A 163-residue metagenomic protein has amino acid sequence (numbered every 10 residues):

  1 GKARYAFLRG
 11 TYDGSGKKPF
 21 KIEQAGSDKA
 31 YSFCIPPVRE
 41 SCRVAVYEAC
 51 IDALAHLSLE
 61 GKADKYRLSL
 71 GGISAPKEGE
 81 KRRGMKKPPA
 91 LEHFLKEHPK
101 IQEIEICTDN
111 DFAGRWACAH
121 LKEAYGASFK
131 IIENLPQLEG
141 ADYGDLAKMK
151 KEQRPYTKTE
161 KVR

Functional and structural regions predicted by a protein language model:
G1-E97: Phosphate-handling DNA/RNA-contact segment within nucleic-acid enzymes
S58-R163: TOPRIM fold recognition
